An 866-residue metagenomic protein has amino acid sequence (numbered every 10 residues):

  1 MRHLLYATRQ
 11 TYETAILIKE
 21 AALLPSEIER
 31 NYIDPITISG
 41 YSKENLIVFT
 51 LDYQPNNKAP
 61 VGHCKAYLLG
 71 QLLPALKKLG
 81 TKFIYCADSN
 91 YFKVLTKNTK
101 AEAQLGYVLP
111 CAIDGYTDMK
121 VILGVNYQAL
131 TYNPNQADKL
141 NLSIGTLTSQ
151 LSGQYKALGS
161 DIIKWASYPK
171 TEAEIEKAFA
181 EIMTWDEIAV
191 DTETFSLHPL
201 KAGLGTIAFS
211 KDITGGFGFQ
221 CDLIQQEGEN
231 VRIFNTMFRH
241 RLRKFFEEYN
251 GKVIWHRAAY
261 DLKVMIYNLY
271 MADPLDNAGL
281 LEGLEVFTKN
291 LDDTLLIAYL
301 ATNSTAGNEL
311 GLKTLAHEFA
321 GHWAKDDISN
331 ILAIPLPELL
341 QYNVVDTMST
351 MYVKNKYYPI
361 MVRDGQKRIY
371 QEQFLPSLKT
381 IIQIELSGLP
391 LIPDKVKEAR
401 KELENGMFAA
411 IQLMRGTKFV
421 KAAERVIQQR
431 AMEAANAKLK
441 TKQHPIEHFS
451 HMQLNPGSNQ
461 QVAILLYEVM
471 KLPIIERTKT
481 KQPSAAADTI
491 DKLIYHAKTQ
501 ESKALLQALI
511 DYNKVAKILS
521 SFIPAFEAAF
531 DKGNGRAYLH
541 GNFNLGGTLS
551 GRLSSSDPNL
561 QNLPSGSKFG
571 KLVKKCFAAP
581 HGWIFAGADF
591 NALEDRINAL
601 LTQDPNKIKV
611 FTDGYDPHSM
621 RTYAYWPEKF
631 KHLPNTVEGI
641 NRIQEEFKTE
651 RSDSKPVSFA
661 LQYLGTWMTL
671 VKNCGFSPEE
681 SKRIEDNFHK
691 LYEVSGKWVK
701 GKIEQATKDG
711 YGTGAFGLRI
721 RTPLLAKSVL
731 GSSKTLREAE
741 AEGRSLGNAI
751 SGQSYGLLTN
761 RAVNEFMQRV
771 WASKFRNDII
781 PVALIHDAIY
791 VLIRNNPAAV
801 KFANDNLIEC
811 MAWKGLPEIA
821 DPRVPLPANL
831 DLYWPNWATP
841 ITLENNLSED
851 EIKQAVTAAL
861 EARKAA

Functional and structural regions predicted by a protein language model:
M1-A157: A polyanion-binding, active-site-adjacent surface
I16-I18, G124, I188-V190, L291-D292 (+2 more regions): Short hydrophobic beta-strand that contains or immediately precedes a catalytic carboxylate
K82-S89, A189, G251-D261, F585-G587: Acidic beta-strand-to-loop metal/phosphate-binding motif
M119-K120, Q128-N133, N141, L151-K170 (+3 more regions): Active-site-proximal helix-loop-helix substrate-binding element of RNase H-like nuclease domains
S149-E227, L275, G307, F319 (+9 more regions): Conserved "right-hand" nucleotidyltransferase catalytic core of DNA-directed polymerases
K379-L386, M407, L439, H540 (+5 more regions): Conserved catalytic core of nucleic-acid polymerases
Y692, L807-I819: A common structural junction motif
Y790-R794: Short hydrophobic/aromatic beta-strand micro-patches that form the beta-sheet surface supporting nucleotide- or nucleic
